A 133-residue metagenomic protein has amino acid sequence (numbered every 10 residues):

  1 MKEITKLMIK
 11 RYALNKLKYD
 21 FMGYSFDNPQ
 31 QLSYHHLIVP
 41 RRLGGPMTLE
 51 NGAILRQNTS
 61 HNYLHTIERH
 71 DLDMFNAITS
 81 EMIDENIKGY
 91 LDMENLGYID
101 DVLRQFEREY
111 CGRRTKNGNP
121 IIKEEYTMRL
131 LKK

Functional and structural regions predicted by a protein language model:
K2-S33, R56: Short cysteine-rich loop/turn motifs with clustered Cys
Y12, R41, E124-E125: Compositionally biased, intrinsically disordered low-complexity segments
G23-I54, Y63-E68, D73: Histidine-centered nuclease catalytic patch
P46-N51, N62-K133: A detector for short metal-coordination/catalytic motifs
